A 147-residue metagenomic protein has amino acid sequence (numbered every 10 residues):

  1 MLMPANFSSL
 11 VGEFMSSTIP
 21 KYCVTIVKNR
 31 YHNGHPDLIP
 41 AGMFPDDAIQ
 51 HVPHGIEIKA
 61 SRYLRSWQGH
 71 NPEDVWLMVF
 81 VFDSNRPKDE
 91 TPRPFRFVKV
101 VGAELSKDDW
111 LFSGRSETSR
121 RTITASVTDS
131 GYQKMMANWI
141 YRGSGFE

Functional and structural regions predicted by a protein language model:
M1-H35, I39-G55, A60-E147: Nucleic-acid endonuclease domains
